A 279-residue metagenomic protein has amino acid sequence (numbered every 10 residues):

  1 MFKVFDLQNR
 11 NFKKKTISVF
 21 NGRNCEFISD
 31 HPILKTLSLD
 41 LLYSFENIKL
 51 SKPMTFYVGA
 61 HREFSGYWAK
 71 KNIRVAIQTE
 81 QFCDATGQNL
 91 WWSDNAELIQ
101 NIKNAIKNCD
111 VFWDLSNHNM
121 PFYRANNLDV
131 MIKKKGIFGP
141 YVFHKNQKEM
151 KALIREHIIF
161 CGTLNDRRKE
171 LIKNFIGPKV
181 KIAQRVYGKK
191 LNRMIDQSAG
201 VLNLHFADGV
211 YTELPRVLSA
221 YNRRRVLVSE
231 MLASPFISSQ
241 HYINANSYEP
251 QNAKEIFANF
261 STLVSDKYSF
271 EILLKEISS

Functional and structural regions predicted by a protein language model:
F5-P53, Y57-K70, A76-N244, F270: Nucleotide-sugar donor-binding catalytic core of glycosyltransferases
Y248-S279: A charged, aromatic-enriched C-terminal amphipathic alpha-helix characteristic of glycosyltransferases across folds
